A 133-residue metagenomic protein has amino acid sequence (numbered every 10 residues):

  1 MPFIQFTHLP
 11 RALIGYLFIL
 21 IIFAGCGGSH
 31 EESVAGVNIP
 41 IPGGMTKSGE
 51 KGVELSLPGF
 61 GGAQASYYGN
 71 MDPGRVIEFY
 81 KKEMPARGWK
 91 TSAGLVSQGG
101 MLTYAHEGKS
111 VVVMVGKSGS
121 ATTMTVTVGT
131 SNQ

Functional and structural regions predicted by a protein language model:
P2-L9, C26-Q133: An acidic-aromatic pocket/loop used at catalytic or ligand-binding sites
H8-F18: Sec-dependent N-terminal signal peptides
